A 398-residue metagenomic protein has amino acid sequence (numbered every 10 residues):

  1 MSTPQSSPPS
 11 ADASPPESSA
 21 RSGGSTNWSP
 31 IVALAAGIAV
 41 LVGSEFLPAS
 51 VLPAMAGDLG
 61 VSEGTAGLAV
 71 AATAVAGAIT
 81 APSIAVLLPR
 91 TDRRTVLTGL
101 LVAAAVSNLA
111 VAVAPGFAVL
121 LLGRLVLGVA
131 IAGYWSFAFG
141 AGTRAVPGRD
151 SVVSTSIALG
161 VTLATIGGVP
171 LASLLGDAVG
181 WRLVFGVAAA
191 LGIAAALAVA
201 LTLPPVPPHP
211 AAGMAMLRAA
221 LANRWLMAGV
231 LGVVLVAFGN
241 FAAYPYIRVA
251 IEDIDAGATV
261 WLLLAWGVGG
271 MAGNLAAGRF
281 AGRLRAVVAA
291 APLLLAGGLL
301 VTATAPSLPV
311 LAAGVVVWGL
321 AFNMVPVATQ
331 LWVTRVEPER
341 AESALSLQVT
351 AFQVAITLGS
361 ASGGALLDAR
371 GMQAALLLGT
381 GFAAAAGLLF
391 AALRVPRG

Functional and structural regions predicted by a protein language model:
D58-G60, D92, V113-V119, P147 (+1 more regions): Helix-breaking motifs and short loop linkers at transmembrane-helix boundaries and internal kinks in secondary membrane
I79-P115: Conserved MFS/SLC helix-loop-helix module at the cytosolic interface between two early adjacent transmembrane helices
T80-R93, A272-R285, L367-D368: Helix-to-loop junctions at the C-terminal end of transmembrane segments in multipass secondary transporters
S107, A118-L127, P309-V317: Paired small-residue
G123-V161: Cytoplasmic helix-loop-helix junction between adjacent transmembrane helices in 12-TM secondary transporters
A189-H209, L389-R394: C-terminal membrane-cytosol helix-exit motif in multi-pass small-molecule transporters
A286-T329: C-terminal transmembrane helical hairpin of 12-TM major facilitator-type secondary transporters
V336-M372, L378-F382: A late C-terminal transmembrane helix in Major Facilitator Superfamily
